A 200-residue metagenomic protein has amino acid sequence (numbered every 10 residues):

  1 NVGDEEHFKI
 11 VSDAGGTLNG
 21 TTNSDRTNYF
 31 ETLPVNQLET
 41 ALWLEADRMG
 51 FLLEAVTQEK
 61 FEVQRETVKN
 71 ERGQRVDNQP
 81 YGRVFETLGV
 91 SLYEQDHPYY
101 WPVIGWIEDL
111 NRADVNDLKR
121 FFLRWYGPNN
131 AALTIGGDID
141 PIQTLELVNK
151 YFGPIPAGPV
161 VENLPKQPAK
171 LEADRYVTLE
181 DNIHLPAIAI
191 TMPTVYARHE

Functional and structural regions predicted by a protein language model:
V2-Q37, R75-N130, P154-H199: Non-catalytic beta-strand/loop surface segments
K9, L42, V56-T67, G73-V90 (+1 more regions): Non-catalytic accessory/assembly modules
T32-Q64: M16/insulysin-pitrilysin zinc metalloprotease superfamily fold
L44, R48, E71, F121 (+3 more regions): Generic, well-ordered alpha-helical scaffold segments in large soluble proteins
L52, D140-I142, F152-G158: Bacterial peptidoglycan biogenesis and beta-lactam-recognition machinery
A55-R72, D140, P159-A173: Acidic/histidine-enriched alpha-helical segments
Q58, R65, K119-Y151: Non-catalytic, conformational "gating/processing" segments within enzyme and secreted inhibitor domains
